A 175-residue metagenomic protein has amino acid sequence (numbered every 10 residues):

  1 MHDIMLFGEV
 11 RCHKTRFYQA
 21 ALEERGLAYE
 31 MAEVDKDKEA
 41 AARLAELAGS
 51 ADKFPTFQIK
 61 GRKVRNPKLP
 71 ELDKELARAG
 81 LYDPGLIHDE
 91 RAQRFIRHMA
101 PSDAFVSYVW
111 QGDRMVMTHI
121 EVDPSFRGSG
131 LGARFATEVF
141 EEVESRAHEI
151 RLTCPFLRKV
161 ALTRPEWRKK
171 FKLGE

Functional and structural regions predicted by a protein language model:
M1-L27: Local sequence-structure signature of Cys/Sec-based thiol-disulfide redox active-site neighborhoods
A28-A41, A51: Thiol-based oxidoreductase modules, predominantly thioredoxin-like and allied folds used for disulfide exchange
A48-Q58: Structural micro-motif
I59-Y82: Non-catalytic, surface beta->alpha helical segment in thiol-disulfide oxidoreductase systems
R91-F95, M99-M115: A conserved beta-strand-loop-helix scaffold within acyl/acetyltransferase catalytic domains
I120-R127: A short, internal acetyl-CoA/4′-phosphopantetheine-binding micro-motif in the GNAT/acyltransferase core
G128-E141: Conserved acetyl-CoA-binding loop-helix of GNAT-fold acetyltransferases
E141-F156: Conserved GNAT acetyl-CoA-binding A-motif
